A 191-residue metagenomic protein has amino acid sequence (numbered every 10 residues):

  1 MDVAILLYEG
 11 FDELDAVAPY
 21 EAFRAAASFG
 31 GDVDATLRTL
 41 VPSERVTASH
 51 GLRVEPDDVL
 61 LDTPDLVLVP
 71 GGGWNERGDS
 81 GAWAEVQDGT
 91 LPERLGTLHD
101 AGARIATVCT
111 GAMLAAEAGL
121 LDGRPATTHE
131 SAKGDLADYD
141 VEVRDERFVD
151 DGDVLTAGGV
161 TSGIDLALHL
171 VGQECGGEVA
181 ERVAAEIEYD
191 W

Functional and structural regions predicted by a protein language model:
M1-I105, M113-A116, V143-D145, I164-W191: Extended, subdomain-level signal for the structured scaffold at the beginning of enzyme domains
L7, T128, G158: Small/polar loops that bind or transfer phosphate-bearing groups
R104, E146-L155: Phosphate-binding/catalytic loops
I105-A106, A126: A short beta-strand/loop micro-motif in the catalytic core of glycosyltransferases that engages the nucleotide-sugar
L114, S131-A132, G152-D153: Short secondary-structure capping/turn micro-motifs that flank functional sites
L121-F148: A conserved active-site-flanking secondary-structure segment within enzyme catalytic domains
G159-G163: Short acidic alpha-helix initiation/capping motifs at coil-to-helix transition points, especially at protein N-termini
